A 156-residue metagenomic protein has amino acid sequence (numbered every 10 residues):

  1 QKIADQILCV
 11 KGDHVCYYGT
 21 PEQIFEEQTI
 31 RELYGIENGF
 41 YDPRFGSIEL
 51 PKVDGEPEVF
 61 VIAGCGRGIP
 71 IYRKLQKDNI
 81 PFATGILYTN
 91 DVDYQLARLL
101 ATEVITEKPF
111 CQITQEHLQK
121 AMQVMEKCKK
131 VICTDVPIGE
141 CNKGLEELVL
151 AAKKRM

Functional and structural regions predicted by a protein language model:
Q1, M125-E126: A short, aliphatic-rich alpha-helical micro-motif
K2-C9, T29: Conserved catalytic segment of ABC-fold P-loop ATPases
D5, C128-K130: Conserved acidic residues
L8, G12-Q23: Conserved switch/coupling elements of ABC/ABC-like ATPase nucleotide-binding domains
P21-E22, E27-Y34, G144-M156: P-loop/Walker A phosphate-binding loop and immediately adjacent motor/lid segment at beta-alpha junctions
G35-E116, C133-T134, G139-N142, K154-M156: ABC ATPase nucleotide-binding domains
Q119-V124: Short amphipathic alpha-helix with an adjacent loop that forms part of the alpha/beta core around
